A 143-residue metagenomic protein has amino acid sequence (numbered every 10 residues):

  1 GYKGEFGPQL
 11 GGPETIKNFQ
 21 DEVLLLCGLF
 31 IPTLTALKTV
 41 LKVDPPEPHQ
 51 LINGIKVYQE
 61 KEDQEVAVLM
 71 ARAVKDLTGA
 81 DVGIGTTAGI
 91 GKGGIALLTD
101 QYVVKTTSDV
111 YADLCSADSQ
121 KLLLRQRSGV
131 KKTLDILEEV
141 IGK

Functional and structural regions predicted by a protein language model:
G1-K143: Short alpha-helical segments enriched in small residues
